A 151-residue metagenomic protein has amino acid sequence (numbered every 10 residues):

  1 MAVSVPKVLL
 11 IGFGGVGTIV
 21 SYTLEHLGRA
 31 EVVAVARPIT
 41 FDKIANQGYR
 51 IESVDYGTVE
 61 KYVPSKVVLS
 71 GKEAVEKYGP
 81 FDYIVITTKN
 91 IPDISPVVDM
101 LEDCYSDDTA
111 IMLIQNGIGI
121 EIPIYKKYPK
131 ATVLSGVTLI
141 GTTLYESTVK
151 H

Functional and structural regions predicted by a protein language model:
M1-Y56: NAD(P)+-binding Rossmann beta1-loop-alpha1 motif at the extreme N-terminus of oxidoreductases
I51, V149-K150: Short clusters of hydrophobic/aromatic residues that line enzyme substrate/ligand-binding pockets
K61-V149: Rossmann-like NAD(P)(H) cofactor-binding subdomain of soluble oxidoreductases
